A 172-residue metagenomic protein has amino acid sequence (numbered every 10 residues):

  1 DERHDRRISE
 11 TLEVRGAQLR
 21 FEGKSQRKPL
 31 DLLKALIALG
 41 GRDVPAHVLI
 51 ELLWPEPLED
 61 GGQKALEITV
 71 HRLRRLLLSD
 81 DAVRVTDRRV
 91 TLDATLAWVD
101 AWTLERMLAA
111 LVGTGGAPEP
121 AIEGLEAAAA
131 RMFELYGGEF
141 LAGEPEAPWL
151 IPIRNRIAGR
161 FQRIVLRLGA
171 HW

Functional and structural regions predicted by a protein language model:
D1-R7: Low-complexity basic/metal-binding stretches
R7-I8, V85: Generic beta-strand structural signal
I8-F21: Short, Lys/Arg-enriched N-terminal segment that forms or immediately precedes the first helix of a structured domain
F21-L30, A35-R42, W54-K64, A82-W172: Intrinsically disordered, charged and Pro/Gly-enriched terminal/linker segments that flank large helical-solenoid
D43-E51: Short acidic, hydrophobic short linear motifs in intrinsically disordered regions
L49, L73, M132: Residue-level signal for inorganic ion chemistry
E67: Conserved catalytic core of two-component sensor histidine kinases
V70, R74-D81: C-terminal flanking helix
